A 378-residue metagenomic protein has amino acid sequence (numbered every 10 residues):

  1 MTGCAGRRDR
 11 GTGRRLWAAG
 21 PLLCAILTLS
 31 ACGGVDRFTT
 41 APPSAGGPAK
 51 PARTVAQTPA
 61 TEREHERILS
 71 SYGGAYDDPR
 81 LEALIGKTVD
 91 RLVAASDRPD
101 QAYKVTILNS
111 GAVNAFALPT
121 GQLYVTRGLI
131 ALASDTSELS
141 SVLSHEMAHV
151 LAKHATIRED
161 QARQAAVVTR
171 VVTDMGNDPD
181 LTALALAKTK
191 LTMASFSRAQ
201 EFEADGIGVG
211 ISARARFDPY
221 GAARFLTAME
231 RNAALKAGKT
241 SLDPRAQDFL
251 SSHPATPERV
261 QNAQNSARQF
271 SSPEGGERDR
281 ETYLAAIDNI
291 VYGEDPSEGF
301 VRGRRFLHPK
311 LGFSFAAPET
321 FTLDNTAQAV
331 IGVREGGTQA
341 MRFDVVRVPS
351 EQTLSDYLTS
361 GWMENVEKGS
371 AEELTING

Functional and structural regions predicted by a protein language model:
M1-R14: N-terminal secretory signal peptides that target proteins for export/translocation
G13, G20-P21, N265: A periodicity- and composition-biased signal for non-globular, repetitive helical segments
R15-L16, V260: Hydrophobic alpha-helical segments, especially transmembrane helices and their immediate juxtamembrane helical caps
A19-S30: Bacterial N-terminal signal peptides
C32-P318, T322-G378: A Zn2+-metalloprotease active-site environment signal
